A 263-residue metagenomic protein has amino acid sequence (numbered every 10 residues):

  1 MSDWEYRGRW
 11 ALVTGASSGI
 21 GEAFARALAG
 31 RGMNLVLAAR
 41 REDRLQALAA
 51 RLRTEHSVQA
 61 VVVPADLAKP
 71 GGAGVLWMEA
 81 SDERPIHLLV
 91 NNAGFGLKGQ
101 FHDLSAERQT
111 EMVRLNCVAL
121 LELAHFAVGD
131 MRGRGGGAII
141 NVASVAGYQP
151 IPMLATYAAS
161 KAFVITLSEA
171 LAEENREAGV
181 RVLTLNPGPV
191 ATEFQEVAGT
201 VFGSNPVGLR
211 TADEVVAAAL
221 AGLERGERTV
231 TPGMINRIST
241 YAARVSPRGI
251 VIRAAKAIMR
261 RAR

Functional and structural regions predicted by a protein language model:
W10, S17-S18: Conserved glycine-rich cofactor-binding loop
R31-L48: Conserved glycine-rich Rossmann-like NAD(P)H-binding loop of the short-chain dehydrogenase/reductase
L52, D130, Q149, A170-R181: Active-site-adjacent segment of SDR/Rossmann-fold oxidoreductases
Q100-H102, R108-E111: Substrate-binding pocket helix/loop in short-chain dehydrogenase/reductase
A124, S160: Active-site helix of classical SDR
S144: Residue(s) in the substrate-gating loop at a strand-loop-helix junction that position the organic substrate next
A172-Y241, G249: SDR active-site lid
